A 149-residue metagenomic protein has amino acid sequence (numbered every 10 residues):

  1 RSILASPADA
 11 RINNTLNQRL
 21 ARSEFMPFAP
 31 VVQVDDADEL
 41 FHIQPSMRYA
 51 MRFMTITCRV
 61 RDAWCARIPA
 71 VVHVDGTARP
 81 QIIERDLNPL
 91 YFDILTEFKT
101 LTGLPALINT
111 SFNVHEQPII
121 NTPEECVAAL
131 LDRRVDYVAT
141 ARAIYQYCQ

Functional and structural regions predicted by a protein language model:
R1-Q149: Flexible beta->alpha loop and helix N-cap segments adjacent to enzyme active/binding sites
